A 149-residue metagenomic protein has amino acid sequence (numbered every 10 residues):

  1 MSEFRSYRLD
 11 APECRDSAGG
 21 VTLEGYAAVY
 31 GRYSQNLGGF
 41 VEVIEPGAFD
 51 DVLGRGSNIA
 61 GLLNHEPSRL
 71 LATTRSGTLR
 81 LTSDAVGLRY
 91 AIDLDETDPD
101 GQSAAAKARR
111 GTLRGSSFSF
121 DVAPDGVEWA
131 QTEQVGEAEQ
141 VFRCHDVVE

Functional and structural regions predicted by a protein language model:
M1-S57: Polar/acidic, low-complexity leader/linker segments enriched in S/T/G and N/D
S6-D16, G20-E24, A60, T78-E149: Residue microenvironments linked to proteolytic maturation and disulfide-stabilized extracellular modules
Y30-R32, E66-R69, D95-D98, A123-P124: Short, charged/polar surface micro-motifs in flexible loops or helix N-caps
N36-F40, L70, T132-G136: Acidic Ser/Thr/Pro-rich low-complexity disordered segments that often serve as glycosylated linkers/stalks around
E42-G77, L81-D95: Short, well-structured hydrophobic secondary-structure segments
